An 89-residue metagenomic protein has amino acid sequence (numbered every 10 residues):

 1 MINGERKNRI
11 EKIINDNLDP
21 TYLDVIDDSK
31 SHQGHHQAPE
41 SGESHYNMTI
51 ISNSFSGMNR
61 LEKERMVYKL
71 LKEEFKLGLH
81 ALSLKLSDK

Functional and structural regions predicted by a protein language model:
M1-K89: N-terminal, polar/charged subdomain of small-to-medium soluble alpha/beta proteins
